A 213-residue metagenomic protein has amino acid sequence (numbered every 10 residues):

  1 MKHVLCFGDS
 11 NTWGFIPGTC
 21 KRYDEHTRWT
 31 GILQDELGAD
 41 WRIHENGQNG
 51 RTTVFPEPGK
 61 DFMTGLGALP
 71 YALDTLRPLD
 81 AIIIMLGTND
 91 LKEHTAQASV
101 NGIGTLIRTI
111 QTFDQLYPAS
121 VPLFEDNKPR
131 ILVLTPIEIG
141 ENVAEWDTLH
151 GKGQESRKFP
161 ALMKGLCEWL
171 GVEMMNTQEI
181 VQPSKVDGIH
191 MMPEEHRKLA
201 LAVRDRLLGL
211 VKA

Functional and structural regions predicted by a protein language model:
M1-Q48, V54-G59, A72-D74, L162 (+3 more regions): Serine-esterase "nucleophile elbow" of acetyl-processing enzymes
E45-G50, T177-V181: Acidic carboxylate-rich catalytic motifs and surrounding loops in phosphoryl-/glycosyl-chemistry enzymes
T52-V54, S184-K185: Short secondary-structure boundary/hinge segments and terminal tails
M63-A213: Alpha-helical cap/lid subdomain in secreted, periplasmic, or secretory-pathway luminal O-acyl-processing enzymes
